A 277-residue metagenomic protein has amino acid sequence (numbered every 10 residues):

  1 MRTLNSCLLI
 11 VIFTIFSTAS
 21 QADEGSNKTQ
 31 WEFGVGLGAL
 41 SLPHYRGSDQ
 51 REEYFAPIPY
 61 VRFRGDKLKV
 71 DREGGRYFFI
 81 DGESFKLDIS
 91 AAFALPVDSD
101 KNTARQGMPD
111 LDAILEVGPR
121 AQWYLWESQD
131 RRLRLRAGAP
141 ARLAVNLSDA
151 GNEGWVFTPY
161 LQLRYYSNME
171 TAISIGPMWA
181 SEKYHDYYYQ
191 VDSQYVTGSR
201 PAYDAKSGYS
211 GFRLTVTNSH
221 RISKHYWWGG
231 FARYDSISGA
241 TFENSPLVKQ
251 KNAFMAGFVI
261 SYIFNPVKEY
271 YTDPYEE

Functional and structural regions predicted by a protein language model:
A22-W31, R46-G47, D66-F85, W126-L135 (+4 more regions): Short loop/turn motifs that connect adjacent beta-strands in outer-membrane beta-barrel proteins
D23-R72, R76, I89-S90, P96-S99 (+2 more regions): Outer-membrane beta-barrel initiation region
W31, R51-P57, E83-F85, L111-V117 (+4 more regions): Residues that define the transmembrane beta-barrel architecture of outer-membrane proteins
W31-L37, P57, V70, F85-I89 (+6 more regions): Transmembrane beta-strands of outer-membrane beta-barrel proteins
G36, I58-Y60, R76-F79, R120-Q122 (+3 more regions): Outer-membrane beta-barrel architecture
A39-P43, F63-G65, A91-V97, W123-L125 (+5 more regions): Transmembrane beta-strands of outer-membrane beta-barrel pores
I58-R62, K251-E277: Outer-membrane beta-barrel "beta-signal"
W123, N146-W227, D235-F242, L247: Outer-membrane beta-barrel transmembrane domain signature
